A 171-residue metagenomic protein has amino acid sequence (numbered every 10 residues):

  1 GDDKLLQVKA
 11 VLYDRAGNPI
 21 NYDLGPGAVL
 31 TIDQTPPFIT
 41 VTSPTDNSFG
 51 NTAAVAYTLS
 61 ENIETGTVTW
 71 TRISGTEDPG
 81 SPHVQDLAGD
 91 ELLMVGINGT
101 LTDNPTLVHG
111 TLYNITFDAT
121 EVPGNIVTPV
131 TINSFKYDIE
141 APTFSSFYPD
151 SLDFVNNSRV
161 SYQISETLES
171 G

Functional and structural regions predicted by a protein language model:
G1-K4, G89-T111, E121-P123: Signal that preferentially marks extracellular ectodomain short beta-strand elements of beta-sandwich modules
Q7-Y13, N114-T120: Extracellular recognition modules
L12-D14, T58-I63, E121, Q163-E169: Extracellular acidic, Ser/Thr/Pro-rich low-complexity tracts
Y13-I20, T120-I126: Short, solvent-exposed loop/turn segments at the edges of extracellular beta-sandwich modules
D14, G25-T40, T131-P142: Flexible, low-complexity linkers/stalks enriched in Thr/Pro that connect modular domains
T40-G50, S145-V155: Short, solvent-exposed loop/edge segments of extracellular or virion-exposed proteins
N51-V55, N156-V160: Structural beta-strand segments of beta-rich domains
V68-R72: Conserved aromatic beta-strand anchor motif in extracellular beta-sandwich/beta-rich domains
